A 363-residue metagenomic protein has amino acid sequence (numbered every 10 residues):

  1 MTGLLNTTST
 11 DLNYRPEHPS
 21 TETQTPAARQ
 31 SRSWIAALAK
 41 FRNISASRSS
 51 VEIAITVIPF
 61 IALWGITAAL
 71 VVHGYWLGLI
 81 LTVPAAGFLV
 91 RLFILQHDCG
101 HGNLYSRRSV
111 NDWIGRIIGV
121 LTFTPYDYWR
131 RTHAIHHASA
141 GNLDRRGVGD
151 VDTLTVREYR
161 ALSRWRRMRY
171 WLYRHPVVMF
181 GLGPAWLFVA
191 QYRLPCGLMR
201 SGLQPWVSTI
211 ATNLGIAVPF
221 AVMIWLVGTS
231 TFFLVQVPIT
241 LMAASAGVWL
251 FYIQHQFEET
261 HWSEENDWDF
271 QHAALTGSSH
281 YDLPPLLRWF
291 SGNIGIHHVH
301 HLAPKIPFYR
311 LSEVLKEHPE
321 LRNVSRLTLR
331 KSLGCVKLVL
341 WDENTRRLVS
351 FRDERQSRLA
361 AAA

Functional and structural regions predicted by a protein language model:
M1-A86, D112, V120-V237, Y309-A363: Non-catalytic, topology-defining segments of multipass membrane proteins
W64, C99, Y105-S106, R145 (+4 more regions): Short, function-defining helix-loop hinge/capping sites that tune catalysis or transport
A69-G74, C99-R107, Y192, C196 (+2 more regions): Membrane-interface elements of multi-pass transporters and channels
A86-Q96, P125-W129, P176-Q191, V235-N266 (+2 more regions): Transmembrane alpha-helical segments that form the membrane-embedded catalytic/substrate-channel core of multi-pass
L89-R108, W129-G141, L250, Q254-E258 (+1 more regions): Acidic (Asp/Glu-rich) catalytic motifs at the cytosolic membrane interface
I117-I118, F290: Short alpha-helical scaffolding segments that buttress acidic/His motifs in well-ordered protein cores
N213, N266, P285-G292: A glycine-rich, aromatic-flanked flexible loop/lid motif
D269-L287: Cytosolic juxtamembrane regulatory segments of multi-pass membrane proteins
